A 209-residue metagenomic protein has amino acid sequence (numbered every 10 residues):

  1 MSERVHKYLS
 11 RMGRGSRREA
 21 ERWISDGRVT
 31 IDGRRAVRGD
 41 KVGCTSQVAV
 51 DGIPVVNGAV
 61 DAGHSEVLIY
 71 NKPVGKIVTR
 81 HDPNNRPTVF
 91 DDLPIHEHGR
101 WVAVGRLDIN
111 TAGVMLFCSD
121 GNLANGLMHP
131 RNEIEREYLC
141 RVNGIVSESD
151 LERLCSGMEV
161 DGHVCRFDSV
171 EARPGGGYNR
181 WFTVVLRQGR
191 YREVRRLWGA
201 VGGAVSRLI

Functional and structural regions predicted by a protein language model:
M1-I209: Basic, flexible Lys/Arg- and Gly-enriched helix-loop patches that mediate nucleic-acid binding at interfaces with rRNA
